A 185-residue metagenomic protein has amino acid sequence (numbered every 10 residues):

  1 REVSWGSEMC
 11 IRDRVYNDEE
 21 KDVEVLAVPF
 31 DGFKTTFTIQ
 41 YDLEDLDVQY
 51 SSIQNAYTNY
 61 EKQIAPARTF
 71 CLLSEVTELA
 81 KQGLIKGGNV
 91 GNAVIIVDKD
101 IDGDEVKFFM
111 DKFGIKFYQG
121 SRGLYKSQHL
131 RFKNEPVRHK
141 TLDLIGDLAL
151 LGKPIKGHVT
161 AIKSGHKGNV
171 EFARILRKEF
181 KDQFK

Functional and structural regions predicted by a protein language model:
R1-G6, C10-I11: Single conserved hydrophobic/aromatic residue that forms the stacking wall/gate of nucleotide- or nucleobase-binding
I11-D13, I115: Hydrophobic transmembrane signal anchors and adjacent membrane-proximal interface regions, especially in viral
R14-V15, D22-P29, Q82-L84, D147-L148: A generic local secondary-structure boundary/capping motif
V23-Y41: Glycine- and acidic-residue-rich phosphate-binding/metal-coordinating active-site segment common to enzymes that handle
K34, Q40-K185: Conserved mixed alpha/beta catalytic, RNA-binding, or beta-rich assembly cores of soluble enzyme, regulatory
